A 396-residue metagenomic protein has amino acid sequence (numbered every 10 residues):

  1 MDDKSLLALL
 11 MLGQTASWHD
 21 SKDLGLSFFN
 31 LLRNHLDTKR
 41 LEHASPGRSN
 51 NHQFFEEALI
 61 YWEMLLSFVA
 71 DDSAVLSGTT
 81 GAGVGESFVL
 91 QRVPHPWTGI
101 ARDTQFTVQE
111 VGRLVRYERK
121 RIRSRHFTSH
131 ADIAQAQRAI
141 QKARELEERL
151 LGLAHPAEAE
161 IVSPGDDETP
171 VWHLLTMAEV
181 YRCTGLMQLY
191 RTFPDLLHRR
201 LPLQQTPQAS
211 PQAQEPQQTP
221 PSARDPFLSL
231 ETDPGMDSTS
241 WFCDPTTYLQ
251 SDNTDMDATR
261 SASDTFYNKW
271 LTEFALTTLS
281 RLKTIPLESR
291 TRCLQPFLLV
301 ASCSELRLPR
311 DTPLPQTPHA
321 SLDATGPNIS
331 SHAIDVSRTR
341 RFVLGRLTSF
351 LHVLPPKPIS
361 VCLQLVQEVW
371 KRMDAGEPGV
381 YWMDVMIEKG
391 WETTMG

Functional and structural regions predicted by a protein language model:
M1, L36-H43, V115, L153-A157 (+3 more regions): Alpha-helical junction/boundary sensor with strong preference for TPR arrays
M1-K22, H35-D37, A58-L65, Y190-P194 (+2 more regions): Hydrophobic/aromatic-rich effector regions of fungal transcription factors
M1-K4, D23-T38, Q135-Q141, E145 (+8 more regions): Acidic, serine/threonine-rich, low-complexity C-terminal transcriptional regulatory domains
S17-S238, L271, A275, G390 (+1 more regions): Central/C-terminal regulatory/activation regions of fungal transcription factors
Y190, R281, I285-E288, S302-P313 (+3 more regions): Hydrophobic alpha-helical segments
R200-L203, P207, D225-D233, T239-L249 (+2 more regions): Substrate-recognition/cap regions that form aromatic- and gly/pro-loop-enriched pockets for small-molecule ligands
Q212-L249, T317-G396: Intrinsically disordered, low-complexity regulatory regions with latent secondary structure
